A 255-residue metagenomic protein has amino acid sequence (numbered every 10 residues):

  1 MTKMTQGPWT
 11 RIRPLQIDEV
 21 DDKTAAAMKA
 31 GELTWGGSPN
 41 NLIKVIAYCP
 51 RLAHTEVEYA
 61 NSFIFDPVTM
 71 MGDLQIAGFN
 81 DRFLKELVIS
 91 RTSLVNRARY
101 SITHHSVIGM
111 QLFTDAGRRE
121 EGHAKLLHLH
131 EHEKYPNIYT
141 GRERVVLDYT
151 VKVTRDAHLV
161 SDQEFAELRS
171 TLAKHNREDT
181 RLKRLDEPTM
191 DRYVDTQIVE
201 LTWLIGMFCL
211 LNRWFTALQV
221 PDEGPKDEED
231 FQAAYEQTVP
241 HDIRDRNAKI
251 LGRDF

Functional and structural regions predicted by a protein language model:
M1-L84, N176-R181, D227-F255: Secretory/endomembrane lumenal or extracellular ectodomains immediately following the signal peptide
S62-F63, L94-V95, E133-P136, K174-H175 (+2 more regions): A short structural micro-motif
K85-L112, L126, L201-N212, L218: Short, thiol/selenol-centered motifs that function as redox-active sites or metal-ligating centers
L127-H132: Small-residue-rich helix-loop
K134-T202: Acidic/histidine-rich alpha-helical segments that form the ligand environment of transition-metal centers
